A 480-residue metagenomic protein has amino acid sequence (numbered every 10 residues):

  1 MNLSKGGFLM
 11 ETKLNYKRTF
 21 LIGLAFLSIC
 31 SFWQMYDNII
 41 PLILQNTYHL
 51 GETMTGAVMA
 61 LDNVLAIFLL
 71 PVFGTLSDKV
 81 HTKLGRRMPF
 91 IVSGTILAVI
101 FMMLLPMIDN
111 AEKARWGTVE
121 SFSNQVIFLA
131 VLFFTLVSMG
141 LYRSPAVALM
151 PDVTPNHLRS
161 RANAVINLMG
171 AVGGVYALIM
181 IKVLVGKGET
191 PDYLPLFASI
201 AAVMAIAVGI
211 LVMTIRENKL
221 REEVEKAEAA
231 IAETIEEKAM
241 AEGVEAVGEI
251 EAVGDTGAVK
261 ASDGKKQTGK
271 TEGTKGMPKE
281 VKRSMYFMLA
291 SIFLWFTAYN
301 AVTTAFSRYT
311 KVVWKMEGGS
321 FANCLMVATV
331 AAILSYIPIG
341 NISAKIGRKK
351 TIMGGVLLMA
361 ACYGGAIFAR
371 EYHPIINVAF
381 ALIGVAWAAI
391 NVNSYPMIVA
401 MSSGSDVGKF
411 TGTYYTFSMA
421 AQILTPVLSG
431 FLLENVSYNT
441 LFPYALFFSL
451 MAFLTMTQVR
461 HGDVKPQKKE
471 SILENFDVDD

Functional and structural regions predicted by a protein language model:
M1-K17, A114-R115, S121-F133, S138-L149 (+3 more regions): Intracellular loop-helix junctions on the cytosolic face of multi-pass helical membrane proteins
I39-T53, T304-S320: Short amphipathic helix-loop junctions that connect adjacent transmembrane helices in Major Facilitator Superfamily/SLC
F68-K83, S335-R348, L433: Helix-to-loop junctions at the C-terminal end of transmembrane segments in multipass secondary transporters
K79-T95, K345-V356: Cytoplasmic membrane-interface "Motif A"-like loop-to-helix N-cap segments of 12-TM Major Facilitator Superfamily
R86-M88, V183-V203, F431-S449: A membrane-interface helix-boundary motif in multi-pass transporters
V92-S121, L357-E371: C-terminal ends and interior cores of transmembrane alpha-helices in multi-pass membrane transporters/permeases
L141-T154, A389-S403: Intracellular juxtamembrane helix-capping segments at the cytosolic ends of symmetry-related transmembrane helices
K349-N393: C-terminal transmembrane helical hairpin of 12-TM major facilitator-type secondary transporters
